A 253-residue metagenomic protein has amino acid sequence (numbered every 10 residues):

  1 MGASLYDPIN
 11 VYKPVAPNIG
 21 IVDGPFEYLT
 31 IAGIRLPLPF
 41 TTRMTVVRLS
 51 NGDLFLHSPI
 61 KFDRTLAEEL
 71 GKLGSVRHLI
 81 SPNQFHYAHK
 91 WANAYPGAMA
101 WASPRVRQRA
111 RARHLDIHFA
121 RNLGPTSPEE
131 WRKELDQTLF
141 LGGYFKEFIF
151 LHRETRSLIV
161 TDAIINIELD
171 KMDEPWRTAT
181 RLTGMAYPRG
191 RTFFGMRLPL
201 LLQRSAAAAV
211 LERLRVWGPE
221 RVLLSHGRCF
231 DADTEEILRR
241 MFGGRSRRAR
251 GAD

Functional and structural regions predicted by a protein language model:
M1-S50: Zn-dependent metallo-beta-lactamase
P14, A102-E147, R153, L202 (+2 more regions): Metallo-beta-lactamase
I21-D23, L56-S58, D136-L139, L158-T161: Active-site-proximal beta-strand elements of phosphoester/diester hydrolases
L29, P37, K61, L73 (+4 more regions): Cap/insert and terminal regions of metallo-dependent hydrolase folds
R48-S50, F150-E154: Active-site beta-strand termini and strand-to-loop segments that position acidic
H57-S58, R77-Q84, W101-S103, I159-D162 (+1 more regions): Active-site neighborhood of phospho(di)ester-bond hydrolases with catalytic His/Asp-centered motifs
P59, R111-R113, E147-I149, I159-I164 (+1 more regions): A short secondary-structure junction signal
A67-E129: Active-site HxH/HxHxD metal-binding segment of metal-dependent hydrolases
